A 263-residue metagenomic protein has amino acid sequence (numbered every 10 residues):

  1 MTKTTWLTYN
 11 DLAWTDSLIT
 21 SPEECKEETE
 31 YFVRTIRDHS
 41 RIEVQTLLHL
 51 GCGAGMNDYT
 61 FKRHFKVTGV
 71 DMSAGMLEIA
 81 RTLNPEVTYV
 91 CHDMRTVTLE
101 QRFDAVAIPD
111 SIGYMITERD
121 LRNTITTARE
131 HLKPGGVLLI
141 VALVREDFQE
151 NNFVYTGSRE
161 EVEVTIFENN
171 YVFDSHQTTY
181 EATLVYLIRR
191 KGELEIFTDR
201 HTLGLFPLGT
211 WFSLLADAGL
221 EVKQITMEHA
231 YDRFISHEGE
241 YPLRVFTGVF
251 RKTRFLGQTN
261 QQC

Functional and structural regions predicted by a protein language model:
M1-E43: Conserved class I S-adenosyl-L-methionine
L48, G55-T96: Class I SAM-dependent methyltransferase SAM/SAH-binding core
V67, L138-L139: A short hydrophobic/small-residue beta-strand
T96-V106: A short acidic, Gly/Pro-enriched loop at the edge of an enzyme's catalytic core that lines a small-molecule cofactor
D104-D120: A short SAM/SAH-binding and catalytic strip from SAM-dependent methyltransferases
R122-P134: A short glycine-rich, Lys/Arg-flanked "PGG" loop and its adjoining helix->strand segment in the class I
L139-F212: SAM-dependent methyltransferase
G204-C263: C-terminal lobe and adjacent flexible extensions of AdoMet/dcAdoMet transferase-like proteins
